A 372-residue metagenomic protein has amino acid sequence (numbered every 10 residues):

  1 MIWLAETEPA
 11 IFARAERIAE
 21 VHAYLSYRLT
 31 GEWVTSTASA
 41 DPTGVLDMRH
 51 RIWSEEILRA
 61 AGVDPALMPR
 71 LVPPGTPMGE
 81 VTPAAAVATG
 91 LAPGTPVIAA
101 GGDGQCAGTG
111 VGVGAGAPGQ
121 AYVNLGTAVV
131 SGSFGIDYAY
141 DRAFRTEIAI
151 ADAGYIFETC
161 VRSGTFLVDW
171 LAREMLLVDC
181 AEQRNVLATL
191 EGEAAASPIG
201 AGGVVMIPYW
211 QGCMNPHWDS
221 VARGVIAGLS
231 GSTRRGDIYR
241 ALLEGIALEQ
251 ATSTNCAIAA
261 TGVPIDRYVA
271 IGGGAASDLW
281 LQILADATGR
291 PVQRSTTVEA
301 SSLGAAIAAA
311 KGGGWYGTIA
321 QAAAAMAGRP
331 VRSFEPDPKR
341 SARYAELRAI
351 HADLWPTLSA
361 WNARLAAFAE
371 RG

Functional and structural regions predicted by a protein language model:
I2-W33, S39, G44-G62, P77-G79 (+2 more regions): Active-site core segments that coordinate phosphate-bearing ligands/cofactors across diverse enzyme families
G62-P73: A conserved helix-loop-beta module that forms one wall/lid of the active-site cleft in ATP-utilizing catalytic domains
